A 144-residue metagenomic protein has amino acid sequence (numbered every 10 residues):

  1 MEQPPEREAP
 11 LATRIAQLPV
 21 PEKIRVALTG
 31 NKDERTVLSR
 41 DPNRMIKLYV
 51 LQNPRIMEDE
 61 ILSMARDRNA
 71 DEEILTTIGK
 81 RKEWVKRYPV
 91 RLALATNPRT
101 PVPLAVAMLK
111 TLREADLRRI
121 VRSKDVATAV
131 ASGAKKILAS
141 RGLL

Functional and structural regions predicted by a protein language model:
M1-L144: Alpha-helical scaffold segments
